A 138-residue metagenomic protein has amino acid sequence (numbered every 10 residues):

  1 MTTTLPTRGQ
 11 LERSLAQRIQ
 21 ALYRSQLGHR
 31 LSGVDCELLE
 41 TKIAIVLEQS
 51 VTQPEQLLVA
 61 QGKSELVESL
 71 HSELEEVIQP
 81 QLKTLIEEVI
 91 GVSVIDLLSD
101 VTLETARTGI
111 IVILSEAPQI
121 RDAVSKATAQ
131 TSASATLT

Functional and structural regions predicted by a protein language model:
M1-T138: Interaction-mediating elements
